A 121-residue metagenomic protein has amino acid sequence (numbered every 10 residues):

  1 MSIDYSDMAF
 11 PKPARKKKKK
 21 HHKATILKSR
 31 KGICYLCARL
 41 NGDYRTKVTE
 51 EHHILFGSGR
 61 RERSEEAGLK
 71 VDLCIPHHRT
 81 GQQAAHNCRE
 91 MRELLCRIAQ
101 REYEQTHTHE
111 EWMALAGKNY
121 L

Functional and structural regions predicted by a protein language model:
M1-V48, E93-L121: A boundary/linker detector
S6, I26, F56-G57, G81-Q82 (+1 more regions): Alpha-helical and His/Cys-centered functional microenvironments
K19-H22, S58-G59, C88: Residue-level detector of alpha-helix boundaries and kinks
H21-H22, H52-H53, H77-H78, H86 (+1 more regions): Histidine (H) residue identity feature
R45-T46, R61, H86: Short glycine-/acidic-enriched loop or helix-start segments at secondary-structure transitions that form or flank
T49-G57, C74-G81: Histidine-centered catalytic micro-motifs
L55-K70: Short linker/helix segments within small regulatory modules
K70-L94: Short Cys/His-centered divalent metal-binding micro-motifs
